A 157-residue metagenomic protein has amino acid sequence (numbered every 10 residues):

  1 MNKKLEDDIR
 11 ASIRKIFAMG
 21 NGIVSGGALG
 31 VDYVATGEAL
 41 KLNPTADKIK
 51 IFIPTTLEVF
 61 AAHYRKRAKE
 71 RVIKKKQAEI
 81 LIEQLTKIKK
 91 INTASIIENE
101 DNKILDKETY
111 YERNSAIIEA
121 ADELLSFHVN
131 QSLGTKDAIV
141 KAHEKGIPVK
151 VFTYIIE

Functional and structural regions predicted by a protein language model:
M1-G22, G27-I156: Acidic/glycine-enriched connector segments
